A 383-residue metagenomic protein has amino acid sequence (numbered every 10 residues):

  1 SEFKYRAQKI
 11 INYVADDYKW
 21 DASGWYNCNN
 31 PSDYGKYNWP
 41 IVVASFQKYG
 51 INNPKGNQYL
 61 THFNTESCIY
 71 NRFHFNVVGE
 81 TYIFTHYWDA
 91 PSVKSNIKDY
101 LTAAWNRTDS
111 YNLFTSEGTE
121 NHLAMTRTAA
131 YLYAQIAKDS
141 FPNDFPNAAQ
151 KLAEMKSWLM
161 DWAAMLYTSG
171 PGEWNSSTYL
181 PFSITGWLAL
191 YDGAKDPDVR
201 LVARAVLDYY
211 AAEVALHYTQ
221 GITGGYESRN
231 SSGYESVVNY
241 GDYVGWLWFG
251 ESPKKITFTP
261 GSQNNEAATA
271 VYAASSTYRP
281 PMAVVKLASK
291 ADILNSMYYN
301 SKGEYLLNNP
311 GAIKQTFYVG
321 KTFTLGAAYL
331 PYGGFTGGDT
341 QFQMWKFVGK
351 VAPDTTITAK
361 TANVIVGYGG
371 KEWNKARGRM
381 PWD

Functional and structural regions predicted by a protein language model:
S1-M125, A137, A148-L159, E251-D383: Ser/Thr/Asn(+Pro)-rich, low-complexity disordered segments
S32, Y167, N239-G241: Intrinsically disordered, low-complexity regions enriched in Ser/Pro/Gly/Gln/His and often acidic
T65, F84-L180, I184, L188-A215 (+1 more regions): Eukaryote-skewed repeat-based solenoidal scaffolds used as protein-protein interaction platforms, primarily
D144, H217, G224, S228 (+3 more regions): General "foldedness" signal
I184, L188, P197-N265: Extended amphipathic alpha-helical segments with heptad-repeat/coiled-coil character used for oligomerization, fusion
